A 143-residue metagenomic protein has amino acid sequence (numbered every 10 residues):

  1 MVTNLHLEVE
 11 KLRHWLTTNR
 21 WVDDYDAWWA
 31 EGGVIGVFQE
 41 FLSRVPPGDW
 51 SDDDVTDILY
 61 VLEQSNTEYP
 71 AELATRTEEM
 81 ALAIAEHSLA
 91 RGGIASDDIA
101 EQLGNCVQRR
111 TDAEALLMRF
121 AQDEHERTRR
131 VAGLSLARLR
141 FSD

Functional and structural regions predicted by a protein language model:
M1-P70: N-terminal alpha-helical scaffold/docking segments in eukaryotic complex subunits
Q39, P47-V55, T75-L89, Q108-Q122 (+1 more regions): Amphipathic alpha-helical scaffolding segments comprising HEAT/armadillo-like alpha-solenoid repeats
Y69-P70, I99, A132: Conserved hydrophobic register position within alpha-solenoid helical repeats
G93-I94, E126-R127: Alpha-helix N-cap/helix-start positions at coil->helix boundaries
I99-Q102, L116: Short, hydrophobic/aromatic alpha-helical segments in well-folded domains
F120, T128-R129: Extended hydrophobic secondary-structure segments
R130-V131, L139-D143: Intrinsically disordered, low-complexity segments enriched in Gly and acidic/Ser/Thr residues that form flexible
